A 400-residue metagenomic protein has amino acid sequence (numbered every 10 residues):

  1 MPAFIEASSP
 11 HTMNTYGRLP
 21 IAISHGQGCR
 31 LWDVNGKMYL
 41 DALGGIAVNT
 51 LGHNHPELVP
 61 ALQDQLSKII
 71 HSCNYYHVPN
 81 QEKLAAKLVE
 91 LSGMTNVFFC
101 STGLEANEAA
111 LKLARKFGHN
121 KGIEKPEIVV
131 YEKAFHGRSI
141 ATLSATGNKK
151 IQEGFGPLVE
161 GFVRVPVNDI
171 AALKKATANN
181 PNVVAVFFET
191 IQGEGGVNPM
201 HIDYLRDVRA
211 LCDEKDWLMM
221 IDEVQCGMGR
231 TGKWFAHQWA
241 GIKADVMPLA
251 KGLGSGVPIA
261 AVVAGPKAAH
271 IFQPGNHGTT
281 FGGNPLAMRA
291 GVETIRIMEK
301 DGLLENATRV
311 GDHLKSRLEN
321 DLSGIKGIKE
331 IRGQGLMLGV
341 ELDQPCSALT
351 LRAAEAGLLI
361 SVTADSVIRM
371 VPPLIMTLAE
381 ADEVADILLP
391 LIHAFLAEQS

Functional and structural regions predicted by a protein language model:
M1-S400: Conserved N-terminal phosphate-binding loop of PLP-dependent enzymes in the Aspartate aminotransferase
